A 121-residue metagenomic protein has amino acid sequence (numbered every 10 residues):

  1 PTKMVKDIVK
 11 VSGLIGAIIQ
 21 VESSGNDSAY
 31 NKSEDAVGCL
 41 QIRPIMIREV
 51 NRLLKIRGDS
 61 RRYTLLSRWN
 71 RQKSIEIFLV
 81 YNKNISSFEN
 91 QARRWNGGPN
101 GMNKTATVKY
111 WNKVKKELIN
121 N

Functional and structural regions predicted by a protein language model:
P1-G13, I119-N121: N-terminal secretory targeting signals
K10-N26, I42, F78, Q91-P99: Short, functionally critical alpha-helical segments immediately adjacent to catalytic or ligand/cofactor-binding
D27-S28, M102-T105: Extracytoplasmic/secreted cell-surface and envelope-processing proteins
D27-Y30, Y63-L65: Short secondary-structure capping micro-motifs at structural edges
P44-M102, Y110-N121: Alpha-helical segment that forms one wall of the substrate-binding/catalytic cleft in peptidoglycan-active domains
